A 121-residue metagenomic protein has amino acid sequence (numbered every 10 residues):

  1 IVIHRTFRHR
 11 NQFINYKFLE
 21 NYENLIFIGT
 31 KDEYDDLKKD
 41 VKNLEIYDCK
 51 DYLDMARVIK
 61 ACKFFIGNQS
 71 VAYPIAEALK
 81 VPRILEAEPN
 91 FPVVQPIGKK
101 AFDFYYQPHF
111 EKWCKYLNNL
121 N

Functional and structural regions predicted by a protein language model:
I1-I14, W113, L120: Secretory-pathway luminal glycosyltransferase catalytic domains
F7, N11-F13, L19-V94, A101: Donor-binding and catalytic core of enzymes assembling or modifying cell-surface/extracellular glycoconjugates
P96-N121: Leloir-type glycosyltransferase catalytic cores
